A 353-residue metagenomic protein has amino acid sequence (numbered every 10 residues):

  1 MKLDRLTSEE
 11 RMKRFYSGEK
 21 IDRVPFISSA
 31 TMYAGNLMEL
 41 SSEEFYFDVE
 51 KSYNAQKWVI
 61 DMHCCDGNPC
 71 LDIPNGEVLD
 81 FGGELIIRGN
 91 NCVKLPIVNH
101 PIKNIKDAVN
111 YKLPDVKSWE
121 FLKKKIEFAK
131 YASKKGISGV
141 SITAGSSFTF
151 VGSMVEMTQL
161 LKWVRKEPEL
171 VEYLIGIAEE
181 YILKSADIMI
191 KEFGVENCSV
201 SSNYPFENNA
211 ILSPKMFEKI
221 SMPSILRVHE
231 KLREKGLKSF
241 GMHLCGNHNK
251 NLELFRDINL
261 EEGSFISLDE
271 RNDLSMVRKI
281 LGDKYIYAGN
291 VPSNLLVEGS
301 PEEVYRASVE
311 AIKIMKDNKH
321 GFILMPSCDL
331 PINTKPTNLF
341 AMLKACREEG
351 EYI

Functional and structural regions predicted by a protein language model:
M1-N36, L40-F45, A55, D66-C70 (+2 more regions): Active-site loop segments of alpha/beta catalytic cores
F47-V49: Ser/Thr/Asn(+Pro)-rich, low-complexity disordered segments
A55-I87: Glycine-rich, N-terminal phosphate-binding loop and its surrounding beta-alpha-beta segment
P74-P114: A contiguous, low-structure linker/loop signature
